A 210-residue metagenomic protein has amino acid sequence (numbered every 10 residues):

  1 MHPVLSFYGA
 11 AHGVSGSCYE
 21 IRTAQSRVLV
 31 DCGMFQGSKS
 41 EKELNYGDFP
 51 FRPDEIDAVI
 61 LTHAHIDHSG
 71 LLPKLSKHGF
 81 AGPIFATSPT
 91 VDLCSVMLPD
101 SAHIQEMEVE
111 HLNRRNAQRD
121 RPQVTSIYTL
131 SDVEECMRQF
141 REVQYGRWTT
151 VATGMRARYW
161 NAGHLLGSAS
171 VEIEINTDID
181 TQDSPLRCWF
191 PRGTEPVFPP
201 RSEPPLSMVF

Functional and structural regions predicted by a protein language model:
M1, D132-R141, A152-M155: A short helix-to-beta-strand connector/capping loop
M1-V4, R27: Extreme N-terminal starter segment of soluble prokaryotic enzymes
L5-G9, C188-W189: Short, hydrophobic/glycine-enriched beta-strand segments
S6, F85, F140-Q144, R158-W160: General small-molecule cofactor/ligand-binding pocket signal
A11-G16, T23-F140, G193-R201: Pre-active-site segment of Zn-dependent metallo-hydrolases
G13-S15, V143, L165-G167: Residues that act as N-cap/strand-start positions at coil-to-secondary-structure junctions
E20, Q25, G146-F210: Metal-dependent phosphodiesterase/nuclease catalytic metal-binding core
